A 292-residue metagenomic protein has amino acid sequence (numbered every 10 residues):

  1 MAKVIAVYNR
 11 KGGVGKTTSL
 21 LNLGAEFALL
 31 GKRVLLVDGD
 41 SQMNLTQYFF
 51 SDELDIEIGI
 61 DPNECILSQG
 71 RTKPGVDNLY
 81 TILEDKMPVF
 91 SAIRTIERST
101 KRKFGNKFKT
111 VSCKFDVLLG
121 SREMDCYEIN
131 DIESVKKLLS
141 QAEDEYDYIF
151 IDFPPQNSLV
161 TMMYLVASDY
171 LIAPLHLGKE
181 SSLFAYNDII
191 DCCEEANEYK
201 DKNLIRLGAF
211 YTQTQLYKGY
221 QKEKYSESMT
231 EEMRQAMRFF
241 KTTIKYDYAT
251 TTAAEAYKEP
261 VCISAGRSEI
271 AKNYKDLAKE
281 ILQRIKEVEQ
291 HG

Functional and structural regions predicted by a protein language model:
M1-G292: P-loop NTP-binding core
